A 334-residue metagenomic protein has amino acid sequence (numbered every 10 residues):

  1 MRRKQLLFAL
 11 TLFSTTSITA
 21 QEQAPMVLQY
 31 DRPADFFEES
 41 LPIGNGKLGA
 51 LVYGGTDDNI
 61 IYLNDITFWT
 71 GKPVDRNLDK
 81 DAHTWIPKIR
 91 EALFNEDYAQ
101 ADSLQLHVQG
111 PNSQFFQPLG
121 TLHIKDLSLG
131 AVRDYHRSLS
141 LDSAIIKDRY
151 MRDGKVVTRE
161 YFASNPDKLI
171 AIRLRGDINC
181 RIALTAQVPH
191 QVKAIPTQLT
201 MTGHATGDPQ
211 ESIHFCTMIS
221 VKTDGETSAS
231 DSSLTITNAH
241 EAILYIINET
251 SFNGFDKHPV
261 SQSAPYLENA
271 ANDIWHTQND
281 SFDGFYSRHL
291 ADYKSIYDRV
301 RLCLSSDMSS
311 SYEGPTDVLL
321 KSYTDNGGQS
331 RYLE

Functional and structural regions predicted by a protein language model:
M1-E22: Bacterial Sec-dependent N-terminal signal peptides
Q21-E334: Aromatic-residue-lined binding/catalytic grooves and analogous aromatic/hydrophobic interfacial grooves in multimeric
